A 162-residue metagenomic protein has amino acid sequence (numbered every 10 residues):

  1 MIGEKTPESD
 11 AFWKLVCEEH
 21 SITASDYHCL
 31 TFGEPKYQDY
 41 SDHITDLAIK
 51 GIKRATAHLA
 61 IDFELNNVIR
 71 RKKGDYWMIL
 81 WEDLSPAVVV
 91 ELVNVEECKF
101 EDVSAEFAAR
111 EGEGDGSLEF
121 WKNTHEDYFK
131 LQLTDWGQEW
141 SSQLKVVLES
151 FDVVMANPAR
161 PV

Functional and structural regions predicted by a protein language model:
M1-V89, C98-V162: Mixed-charge, low-complexity intrinsically disordered regions
